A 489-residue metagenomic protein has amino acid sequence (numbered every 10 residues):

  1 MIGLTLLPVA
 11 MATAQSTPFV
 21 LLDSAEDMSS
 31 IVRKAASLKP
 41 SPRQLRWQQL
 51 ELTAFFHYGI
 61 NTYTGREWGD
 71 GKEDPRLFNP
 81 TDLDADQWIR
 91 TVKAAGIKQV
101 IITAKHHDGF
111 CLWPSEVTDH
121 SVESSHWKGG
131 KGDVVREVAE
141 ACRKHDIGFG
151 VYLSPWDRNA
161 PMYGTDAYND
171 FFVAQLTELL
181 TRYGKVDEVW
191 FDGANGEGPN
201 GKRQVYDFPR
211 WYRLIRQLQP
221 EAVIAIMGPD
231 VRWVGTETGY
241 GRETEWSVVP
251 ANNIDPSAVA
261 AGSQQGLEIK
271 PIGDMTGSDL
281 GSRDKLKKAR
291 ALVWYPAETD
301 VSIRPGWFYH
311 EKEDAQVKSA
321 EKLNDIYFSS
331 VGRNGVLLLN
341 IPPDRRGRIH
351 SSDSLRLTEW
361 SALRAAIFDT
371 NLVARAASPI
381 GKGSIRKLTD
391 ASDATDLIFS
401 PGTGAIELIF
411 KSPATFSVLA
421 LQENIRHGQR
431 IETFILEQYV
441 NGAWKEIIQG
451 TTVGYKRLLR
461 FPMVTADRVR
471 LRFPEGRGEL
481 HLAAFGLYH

Functional and structural regions predicted by a protein language model:
M1-S16: Bacterial Sec-dependent N-terminal signal peptides
Q15-G402, E407-Q422, Q429-R430, Q438 (+3 more regions): Mature catalytic domains of secreted/periplasmic carbohydrate-active enzymes
I435-E437, G486: Beta-strand signatures of extracellular beta-sandwich domains
A483-H489: Short beta-strand-to-coil "C-cap" segments at the C-terminal boundary of structured domains/repeats, marking
